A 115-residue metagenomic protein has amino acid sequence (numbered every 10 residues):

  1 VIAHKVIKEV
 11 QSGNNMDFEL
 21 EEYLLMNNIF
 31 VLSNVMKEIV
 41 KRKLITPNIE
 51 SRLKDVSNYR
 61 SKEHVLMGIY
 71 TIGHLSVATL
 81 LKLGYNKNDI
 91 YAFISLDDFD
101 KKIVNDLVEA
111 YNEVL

Functional and structural regions predicted by a protein language model:
V1-S12, F30-L44, V65-Y85: Structural detector for internal amphipathic alpha-helices that build alpha-solenoid repeat scaffolds
A3, L20, L32, K87 (+1 more regions): Short amphipathic alpha-helical segments that mediate assembly, nucleic-acid/protein binding, or membrane association
K5-E9, E19, E38, R52 (+2 more regions): Charge-rich, solvent-exposed alpha-helical interaction surfaces
V10-L25, L44-K62, Y85-I94: Amphipathic alpha-helical scaffolding segments comprising HEAT/armadillo-like alpha-solenoid repeats
L25, I29-F30, K62-L66, Y70 (+1 more regions): Alpha-helix N-cap/helix-start positions at coil->helix boundaries
V56, H74, D97-K101: Short, surface-exposed, charged/polar-biased interaction segments
L81, N86-L115: Eukaryotic acidic, Ser/Thr-rich intrinsically disordered low-complexity regions
